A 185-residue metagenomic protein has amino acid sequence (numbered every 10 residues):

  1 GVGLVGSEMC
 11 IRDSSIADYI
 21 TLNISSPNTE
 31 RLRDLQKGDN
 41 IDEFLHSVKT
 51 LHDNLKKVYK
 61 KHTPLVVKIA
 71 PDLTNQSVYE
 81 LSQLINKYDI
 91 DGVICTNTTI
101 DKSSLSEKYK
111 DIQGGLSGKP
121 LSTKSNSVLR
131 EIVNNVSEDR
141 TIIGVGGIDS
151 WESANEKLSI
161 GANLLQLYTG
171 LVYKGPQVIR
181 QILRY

Functional and structural regions predicted by a protein language model:
G1-I11: Single conserved hydrophobic/aromatic residue that forms the stacking wall/gate of nucleotide- or nucleobase-binding
S7, R33-I41, V66-N86: Active-site glycine- and acidic-residue-rich loops that bind and position anionic ligands or nucleotide-like cofactors
R12, I16-K56, K68: Loop-centered beta-sheet repeat module
I20-N23, L65-I69, V93-C95, T141-G146 (+1 more regions): Hydrophobic faces of well-ordered beta-strands that scaffold small-molecule active sites in alpha/beta enzyme cores
I24-S26, G92-K102, S153-Q181: Glycine-rich phosphate-binding active-site loops on the catalytic face of alpha/beta enzymes
N28-N40, L84-E138, K174, V178: Glycine/Thr-rich beta-alpha phosphate-binding loop at enzyme active sites
L55-P71, I132-G144: Short beta-strand/loop segments at the ligand-binding rim of alpha/beta enzyme cores
L73-K87, N134-E138, I148-L165: Catalytic cores of alpha/beta
